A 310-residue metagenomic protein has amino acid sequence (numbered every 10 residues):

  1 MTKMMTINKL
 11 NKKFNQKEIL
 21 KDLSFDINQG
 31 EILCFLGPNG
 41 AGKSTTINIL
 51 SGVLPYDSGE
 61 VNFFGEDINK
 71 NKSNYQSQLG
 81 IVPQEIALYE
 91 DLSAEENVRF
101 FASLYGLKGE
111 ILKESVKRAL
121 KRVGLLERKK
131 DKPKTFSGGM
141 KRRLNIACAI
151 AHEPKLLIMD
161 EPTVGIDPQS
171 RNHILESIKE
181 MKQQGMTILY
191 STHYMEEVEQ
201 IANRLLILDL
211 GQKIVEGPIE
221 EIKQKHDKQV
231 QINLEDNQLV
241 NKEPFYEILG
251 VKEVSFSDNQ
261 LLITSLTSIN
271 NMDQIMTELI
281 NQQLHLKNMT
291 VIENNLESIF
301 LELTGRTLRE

Functional and structural regions predicted by a protein language model:
M5-I7, L20, Q76: Conserved structural motif at the start of ABC-family nucleotide-binding domains
G59-K70, N74-Y75: Conserved ABC transporter NBD signature motif
D91, K132-F136: Conserved ABC ATPase signature
R99, S103, E110-R128: Conserved ABC ATPase "signature" region
E153: Conserved catalytic motifs of ABC-family nucleotide-binding domains
L157-D160: Catalytic Walker B motif of ABC-type/P-loop ATPase nucleotide-binding domains
L175-L266: ABC transporter nucleotide-binding domain
